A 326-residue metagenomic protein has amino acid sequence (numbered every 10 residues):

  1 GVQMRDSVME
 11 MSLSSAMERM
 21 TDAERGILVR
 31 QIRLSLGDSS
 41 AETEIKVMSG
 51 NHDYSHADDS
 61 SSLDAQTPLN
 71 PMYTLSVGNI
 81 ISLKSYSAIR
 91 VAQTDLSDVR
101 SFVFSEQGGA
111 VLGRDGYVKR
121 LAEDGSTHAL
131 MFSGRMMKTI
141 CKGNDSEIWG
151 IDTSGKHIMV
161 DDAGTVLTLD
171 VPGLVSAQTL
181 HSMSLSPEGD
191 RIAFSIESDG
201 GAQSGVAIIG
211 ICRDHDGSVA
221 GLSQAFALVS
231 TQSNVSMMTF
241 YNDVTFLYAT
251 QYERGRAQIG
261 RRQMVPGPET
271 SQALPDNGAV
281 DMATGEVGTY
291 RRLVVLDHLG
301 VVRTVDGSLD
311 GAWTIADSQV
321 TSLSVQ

Functional and structural regions predicted by a protein language model:
G1-Q326: Bimodal "functional hotspot" detector
